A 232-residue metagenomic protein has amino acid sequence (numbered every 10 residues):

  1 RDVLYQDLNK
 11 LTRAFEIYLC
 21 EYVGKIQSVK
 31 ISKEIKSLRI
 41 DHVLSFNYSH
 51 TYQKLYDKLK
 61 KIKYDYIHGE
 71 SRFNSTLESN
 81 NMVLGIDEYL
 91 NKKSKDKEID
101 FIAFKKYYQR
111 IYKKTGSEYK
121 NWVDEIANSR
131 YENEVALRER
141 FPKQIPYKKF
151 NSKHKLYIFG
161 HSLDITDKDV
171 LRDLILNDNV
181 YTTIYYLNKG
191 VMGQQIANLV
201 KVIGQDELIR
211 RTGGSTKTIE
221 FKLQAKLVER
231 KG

Functional and structural regions predicted by a protein language model:
R1-E125: Extended, H/D-rich, highly charged conserved domains that either
Y5, N9-T12, C20, R138 (+3 more regions): Compositionally biased amphipathic helical and low-complexity segments enriched in hydrophobic
D41-N47, F101-L171, Y181-N188: Glycine-rich anion-binding loop/nest that anchors nucleotide
K143-G232: SIR2/sirtuin-family catalytic core signature
